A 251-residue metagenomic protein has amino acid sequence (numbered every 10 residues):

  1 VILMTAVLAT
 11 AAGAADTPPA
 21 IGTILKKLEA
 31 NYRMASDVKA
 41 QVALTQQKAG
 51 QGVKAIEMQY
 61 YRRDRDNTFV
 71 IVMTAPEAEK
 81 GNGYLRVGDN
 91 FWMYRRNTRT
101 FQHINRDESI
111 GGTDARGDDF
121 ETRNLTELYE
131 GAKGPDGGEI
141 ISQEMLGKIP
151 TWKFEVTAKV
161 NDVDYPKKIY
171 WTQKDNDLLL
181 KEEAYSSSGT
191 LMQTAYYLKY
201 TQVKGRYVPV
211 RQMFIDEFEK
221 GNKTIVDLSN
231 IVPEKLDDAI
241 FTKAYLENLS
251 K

Functional and structural regions predicted by a protein language model:
V1-A9: Bacterial N-terminal signal peptides
A11-A15: Boundary at the C-terminal end of the N-terminal hydrophobic targeting segment
T17-N97: N-terminal mature ectodomain segment of secretory-pathway/periplasmic proteins
G22-T23, T122-E139, G189-T194: A short, amphipathic edge element
Y32-S36, N124, A158: Sec/Tat-exported extracytoplasmic proteins
Y60-Y61, K133-M145, L198-Y200: Short amphipathic beta-strand and strand-loop transition segments with alternating hydrophobic
N82-G134: Surface-exposed, polar helix/loop patches in the mature regions of secreted/periplasmic/lumenal proteins that form
N90, T100-I104, T113, G117-F120 (+1 more regions): Gly/Pro-enriched, hydrophobic low-complexity segments that function as extracytoplasmic propeptides/linkers
